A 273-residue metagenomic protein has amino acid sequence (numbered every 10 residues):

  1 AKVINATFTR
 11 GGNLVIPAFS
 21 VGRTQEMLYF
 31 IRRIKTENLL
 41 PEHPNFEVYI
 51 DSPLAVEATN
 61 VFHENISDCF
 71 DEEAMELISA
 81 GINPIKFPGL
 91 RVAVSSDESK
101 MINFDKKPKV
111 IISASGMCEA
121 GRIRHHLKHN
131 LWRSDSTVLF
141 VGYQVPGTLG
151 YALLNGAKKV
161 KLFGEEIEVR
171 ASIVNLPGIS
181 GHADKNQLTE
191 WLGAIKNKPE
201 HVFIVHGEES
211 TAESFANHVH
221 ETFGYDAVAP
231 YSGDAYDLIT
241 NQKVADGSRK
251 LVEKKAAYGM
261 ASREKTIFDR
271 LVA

Functional and structural regions predicted by a protein language model:
A1-A273: Acidic/His-rich, metal-assisted hydrolase cores and their charged scaffolds
